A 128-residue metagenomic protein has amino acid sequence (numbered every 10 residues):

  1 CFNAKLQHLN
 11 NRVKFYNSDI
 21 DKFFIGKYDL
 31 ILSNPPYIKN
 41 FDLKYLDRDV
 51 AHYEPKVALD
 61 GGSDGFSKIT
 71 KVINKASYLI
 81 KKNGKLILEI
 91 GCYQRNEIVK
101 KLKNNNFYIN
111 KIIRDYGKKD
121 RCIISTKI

Functional and structural regions predicted by a protein language model:
C1-I128: S-adenosylmethionine
